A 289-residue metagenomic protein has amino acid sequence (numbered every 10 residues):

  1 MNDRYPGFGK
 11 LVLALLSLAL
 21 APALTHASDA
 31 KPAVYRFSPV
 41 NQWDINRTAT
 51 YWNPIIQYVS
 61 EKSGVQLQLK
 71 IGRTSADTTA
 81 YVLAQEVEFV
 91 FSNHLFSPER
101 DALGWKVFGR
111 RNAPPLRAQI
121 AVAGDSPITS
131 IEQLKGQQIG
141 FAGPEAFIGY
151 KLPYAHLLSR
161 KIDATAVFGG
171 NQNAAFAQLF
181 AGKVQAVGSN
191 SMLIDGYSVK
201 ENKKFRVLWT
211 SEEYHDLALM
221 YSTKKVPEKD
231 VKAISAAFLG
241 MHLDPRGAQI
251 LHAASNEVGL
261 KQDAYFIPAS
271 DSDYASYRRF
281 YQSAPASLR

Functional and structural regions predicted by a protein language model:
M1-G7: N-terminal secretory signal peptides that target proteins for export/translocation
K10-A23: Bacterial N-terminal signal peptides
S28-L95: Extracytoplasmic small-molecule ligand-binding "clamshell" domains of the periplasmic binding protein/Venus flytrap
P32-P39, W43-P54, K225-R289: An extracytoplasmic/periplasmic, membrane-proximal ligand-sensing/linker region
A33-W43, E132-G149: Short loop->beta-strand "edge-of-pocket" segments that line small-molecule binding or catalytic clefts across diverse
A76-F89, L103, E132, N173-G188 (+1 more regions): Short helices/loops that flank or line small-molecule/ion binding pockets
V107-S130, A218-S222: Hydrophobic/proline-rich hinge and linker segments of small-molecule sensing/allosteric domains, predominantly
S126, Q137-A236: Pocket-lining segment of extracytoplasmic ligand-binding domains
